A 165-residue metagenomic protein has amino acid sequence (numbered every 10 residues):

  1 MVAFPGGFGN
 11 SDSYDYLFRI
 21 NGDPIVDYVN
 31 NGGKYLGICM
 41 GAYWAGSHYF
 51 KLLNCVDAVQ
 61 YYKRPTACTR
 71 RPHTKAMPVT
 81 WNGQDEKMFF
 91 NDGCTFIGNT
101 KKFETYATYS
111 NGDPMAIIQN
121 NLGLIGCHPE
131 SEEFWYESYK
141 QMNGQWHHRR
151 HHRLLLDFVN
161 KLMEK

Functional and structural regions predicted by a protein language model:
M1-G7, L122-G126: Structural motif
F8-W81: A glycine-rich, often tryptophan-bearing local segment used as a flexible ligand/cofactor-contacting loop or short
S13, P24-K34, N99-F103, Q119-N121 (+1 more regions): Solvent-exposed, well-ordered amphipathic alpha-helical segments that flank/support binding or catalytic loops
D15-F18, V79-T80, A116, L154-L162: Generic hydrophobic, helix-prone segments enriched in Leu/Val/Ile
V26, Y49, N121, P129-K165: Extracellular ligand-binding/catalytic regions of CAZymes and related secreted enzymes and adhesion modules
G41, T100, T105-Y109, R153-K165: Contiguous hydrophobic segments
R70-W135: Catalytic beta-strand/loop cores that center a nucleophilic Ser/Cys/Thr and support acyl-enzyme chemistry
